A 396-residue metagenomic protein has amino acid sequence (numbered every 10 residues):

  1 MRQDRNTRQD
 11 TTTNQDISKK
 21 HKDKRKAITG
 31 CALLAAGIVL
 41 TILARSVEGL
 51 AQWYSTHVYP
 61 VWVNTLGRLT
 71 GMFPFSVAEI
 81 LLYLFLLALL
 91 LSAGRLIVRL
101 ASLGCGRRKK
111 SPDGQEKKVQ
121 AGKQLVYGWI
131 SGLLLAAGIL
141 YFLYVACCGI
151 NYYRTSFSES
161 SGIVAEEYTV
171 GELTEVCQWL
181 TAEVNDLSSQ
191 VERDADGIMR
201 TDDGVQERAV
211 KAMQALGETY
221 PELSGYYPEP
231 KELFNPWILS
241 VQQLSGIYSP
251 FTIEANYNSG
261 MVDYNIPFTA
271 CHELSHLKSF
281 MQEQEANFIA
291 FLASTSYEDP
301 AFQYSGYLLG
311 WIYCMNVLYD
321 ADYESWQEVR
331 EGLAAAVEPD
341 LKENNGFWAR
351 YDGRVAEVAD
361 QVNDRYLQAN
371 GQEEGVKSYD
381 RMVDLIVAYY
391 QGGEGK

Functional and structural regions predicted by a protein language model:
R2-D4, R8-K22, R99-Y127: Membrane-interfacial, low-structure loops and terminal tails that flank and connect transmembrane helices in multi-pass
A35-A101: Membrane-embedded alpha-helical segments of integral membrane proteins
P74, I266-F280, Q284-N287, F291-L292: Active-site recognition of the HExxH zinc-binding catalytic motif
L82, L89-R95, K123-S158: Transmembrane alpha-helices and immediately adjacent membrane-cytoplasm interface residues in multi-pass integral
G149-P221: Membrane-interface segments at or immediately adjacent to transmembrane helices that form the boundary between
L173, M281-W326: Post-HExxH zinc-binding segment in Zn-dependent metallohydrolases
V191-S259, D263: Auxiliary, metal-adjacent structural segments of Zn-dependent hydrolase domains
A336-K396: Pan-zinc metallopeptidase signature
